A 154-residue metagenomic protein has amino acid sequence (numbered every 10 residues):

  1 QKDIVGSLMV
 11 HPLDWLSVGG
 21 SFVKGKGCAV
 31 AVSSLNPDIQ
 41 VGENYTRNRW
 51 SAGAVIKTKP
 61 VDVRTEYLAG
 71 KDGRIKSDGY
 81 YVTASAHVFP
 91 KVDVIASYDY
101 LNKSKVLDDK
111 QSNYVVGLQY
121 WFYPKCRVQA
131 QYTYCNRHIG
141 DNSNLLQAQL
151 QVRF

Functional and structural regions predicted by a protein language model:
Q1-S17, S21: Aromatic- and glycine-enriched pocket-lining scaffold segments that form the walls of small-molecule binding clefts
K2-I4, T46-W50, K76-Y80, K110-Y114 (+1 more regions): Residues that define the transmembrane beta-barrel architecture of outer-membrane proteins
G6, A52-A54, V63, V82-A84 (+3 more regions): Membrane-embedded beta-strands of outer-membrane beta-barrel proteins, especially the hydrophobic/small aromatic
V10-P12, V55-T58, A86, Y120 (+2 more regions): Residue-level signature of outer-membrane beta-barrel architecture
D14-G19, I56, P60-T65, K91-I95 (+1 more regions): Repeated loop/turn-to-beta-strand initiation elements of outer-membrane beta-barrel proteins
F22-C28, T58-P60, Y67-K71, Y98-N102 (+2 more regions): Transmembrane beta-strands of outer-membrane beta-barrel pores
S85, K91-Q129: Outer membrane beta-barrel transmembrane domains
Y120-F122, N142-F154: Outer-membrane beta-barrel "beta-signal"
